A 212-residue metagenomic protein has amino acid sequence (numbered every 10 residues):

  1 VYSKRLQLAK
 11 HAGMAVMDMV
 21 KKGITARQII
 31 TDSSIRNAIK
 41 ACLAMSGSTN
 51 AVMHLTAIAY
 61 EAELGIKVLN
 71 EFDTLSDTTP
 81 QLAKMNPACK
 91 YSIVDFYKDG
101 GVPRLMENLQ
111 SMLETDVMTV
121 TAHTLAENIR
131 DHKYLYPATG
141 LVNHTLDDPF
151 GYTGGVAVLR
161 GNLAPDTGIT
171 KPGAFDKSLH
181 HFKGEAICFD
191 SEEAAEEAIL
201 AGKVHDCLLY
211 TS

Functional and structural regions predicted by a protein language model:
V1, M17-K22, D166, P172-G184: Gly-rich Lys/Arg/Thr-decorated short loops/hinges at beta-loop-alpha junctions or inter-strand turns that position
V1-H144, Y152: Mobile "lid/hinge" segments at catalytic clefts and subdomain interfaces of large enzymes
P137, L141-A174: Mixed-charge interfacial surface used for oligomerization/domain docking and macromolecular partner engagement
T139, S191-I199: Phosphate-interacting basic helix/loop segments used at nucleotide- and nucleic-acid interfaces
I169, F189-E192: Conserved mixed alpha/beta catalytic, RNA-binding, or beta-rich assembly cores of soluble enzyme, regulatory
C207: Residue-level detector of conserved catalytic or cofactor/ligand-binding positions in enzyme active sites
Y210-T211: Conserved small/polar residues in nucleotide/adenosyl-binding loops
